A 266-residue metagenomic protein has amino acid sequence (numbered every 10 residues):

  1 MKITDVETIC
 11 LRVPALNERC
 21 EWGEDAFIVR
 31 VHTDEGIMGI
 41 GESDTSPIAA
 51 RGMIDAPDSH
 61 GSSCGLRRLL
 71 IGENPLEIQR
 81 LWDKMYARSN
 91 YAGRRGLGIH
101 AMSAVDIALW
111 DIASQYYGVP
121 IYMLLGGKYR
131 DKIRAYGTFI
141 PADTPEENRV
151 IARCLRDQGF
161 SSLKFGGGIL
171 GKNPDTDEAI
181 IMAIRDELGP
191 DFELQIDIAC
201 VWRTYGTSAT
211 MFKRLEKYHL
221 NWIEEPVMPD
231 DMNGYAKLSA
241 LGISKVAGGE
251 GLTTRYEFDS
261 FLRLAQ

Functional and structural regions predicted by a protein language model:
M1-I40, D44-R51: Structured beta-strand/loop patches that form or line metal/cofactor-binding pockets in enzymes
I3, G36, L66, V105 (+5 more regions): Conserved, mostly hydrophobic/aromatic
H32-Y116: Metal- or metallocofactor-binding catalytic centers and their adjacent structured scaffolds across diverse enzyme
E35, Y116-P141, G189-E193: N-terminal small/glycine-rich loop or linker at the start of catalytic domains across soluble metabolic enzymes
L109-Q115, R149, R153-D157: Alpha-helical scaffold segments that flank or form the walls of functional sites
K132-N148, A199-Y205, A247: Active-site mouth loops of central-metabolism enzymes
C154-G166: Catalytic domains of carbohydrate-active enzymes, especially glycoside hydrolases
G167-Q266: Catalytic core of soluble alpha/beta enzymes
